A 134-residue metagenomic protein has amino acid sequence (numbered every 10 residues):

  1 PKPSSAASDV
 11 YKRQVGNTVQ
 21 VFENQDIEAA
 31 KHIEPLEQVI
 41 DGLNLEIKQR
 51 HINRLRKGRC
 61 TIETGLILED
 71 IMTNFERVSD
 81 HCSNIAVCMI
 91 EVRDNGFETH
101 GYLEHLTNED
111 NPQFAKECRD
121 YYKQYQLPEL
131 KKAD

Functional and structural regions predicted by a protein language model:
P1-A7: Single conserved hydrophobic/aromatic residue that forms the stacking wall/gate of nucleotide- or nucleobase-binding
V10: Active-site loops and adjacent core secondary-structure elements that bind or stabilize anionic groups
G16: P-loop/Walker-type NTP enzyme "switch/lid" segment
V19-Q20: Amphipathic alpha-helical repeat scaffolds
E23-N24, A29-A133: Long amphipathic all-alpha helical oligomerization modules
